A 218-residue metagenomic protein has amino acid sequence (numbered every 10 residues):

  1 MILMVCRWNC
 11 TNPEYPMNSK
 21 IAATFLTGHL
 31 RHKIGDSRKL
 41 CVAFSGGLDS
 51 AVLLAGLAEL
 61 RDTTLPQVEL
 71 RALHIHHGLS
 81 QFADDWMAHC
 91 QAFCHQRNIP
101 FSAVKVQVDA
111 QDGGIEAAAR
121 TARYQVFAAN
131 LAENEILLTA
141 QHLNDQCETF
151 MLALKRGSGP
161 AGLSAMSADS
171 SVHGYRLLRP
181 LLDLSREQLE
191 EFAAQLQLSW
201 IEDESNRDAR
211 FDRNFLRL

Functional and structural regions predicted by a protein language model:
Y15-L218: Core alpha/beta nucleotide-donor-binding catalytic domains of modification enzymes
